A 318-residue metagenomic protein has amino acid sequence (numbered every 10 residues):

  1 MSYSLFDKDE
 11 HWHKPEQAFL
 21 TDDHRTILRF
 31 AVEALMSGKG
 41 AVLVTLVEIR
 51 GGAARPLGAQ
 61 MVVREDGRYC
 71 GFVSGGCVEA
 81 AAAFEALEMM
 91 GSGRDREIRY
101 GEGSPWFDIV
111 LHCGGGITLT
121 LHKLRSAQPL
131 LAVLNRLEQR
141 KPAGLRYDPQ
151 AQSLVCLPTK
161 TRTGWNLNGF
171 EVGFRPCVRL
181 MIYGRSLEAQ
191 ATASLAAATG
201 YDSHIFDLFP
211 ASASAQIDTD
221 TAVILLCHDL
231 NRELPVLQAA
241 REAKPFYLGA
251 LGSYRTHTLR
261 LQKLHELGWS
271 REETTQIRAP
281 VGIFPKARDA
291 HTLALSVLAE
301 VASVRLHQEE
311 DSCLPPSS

Functional and structural regions predicted by a protein language model:
S2-D207, A215-T221, T256, Q262 (+1 more regions): Segments forming oxygen-rich coordination pockets for charged ligands
G71, G75, H122, L225-L226 (+3 more regions): Glycine- and other small-residue-rich loops at beta-strand/loop junctions that grip anionic moieties
G75, R185, D229-L230, S253-Y254 (+1 more regions): Short beta->alpha junction loops/turns
Y201, P245, W269: Short phosphate-binding/catalytic loops that engage adenosine nucleotides
S212-D218, A222-L259: Rossmann-like adenosine-cofactor binding region
L251-S318: Adenosine-phosphate binding glycine-rich loop
